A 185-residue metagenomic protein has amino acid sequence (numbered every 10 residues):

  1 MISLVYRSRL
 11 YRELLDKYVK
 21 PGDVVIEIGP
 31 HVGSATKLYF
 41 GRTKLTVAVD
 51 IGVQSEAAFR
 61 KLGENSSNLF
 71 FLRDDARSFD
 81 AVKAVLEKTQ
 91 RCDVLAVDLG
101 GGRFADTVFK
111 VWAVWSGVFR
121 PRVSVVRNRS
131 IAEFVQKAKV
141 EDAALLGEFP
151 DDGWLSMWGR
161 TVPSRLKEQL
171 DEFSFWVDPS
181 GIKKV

Functional and structural regions predicted by a protein language model:
M1-G22, V185: S-adenosyl-L-methionine
G22, R91-C92, P121: Local beta-strand N-terminus motif with an aromatic residue
G22-H31: Conserved class I S-adenosyl-L-methionine
V32-T43: Conserved SAM-binding loop of SAM-dependent methyltransferases across substrates and taxa, primarily the Class I
L45-D50: Conserved SAM-binding motif I beta-strand of class I
Q54-T89: S-adenosyl-L-methionine
T89-L99: Short SAM/SAH-binding signature in class I
G101-V185: C-terminal substrate-binding/active-site "lid" region of AdoMet-derived donor-dependent transferases
